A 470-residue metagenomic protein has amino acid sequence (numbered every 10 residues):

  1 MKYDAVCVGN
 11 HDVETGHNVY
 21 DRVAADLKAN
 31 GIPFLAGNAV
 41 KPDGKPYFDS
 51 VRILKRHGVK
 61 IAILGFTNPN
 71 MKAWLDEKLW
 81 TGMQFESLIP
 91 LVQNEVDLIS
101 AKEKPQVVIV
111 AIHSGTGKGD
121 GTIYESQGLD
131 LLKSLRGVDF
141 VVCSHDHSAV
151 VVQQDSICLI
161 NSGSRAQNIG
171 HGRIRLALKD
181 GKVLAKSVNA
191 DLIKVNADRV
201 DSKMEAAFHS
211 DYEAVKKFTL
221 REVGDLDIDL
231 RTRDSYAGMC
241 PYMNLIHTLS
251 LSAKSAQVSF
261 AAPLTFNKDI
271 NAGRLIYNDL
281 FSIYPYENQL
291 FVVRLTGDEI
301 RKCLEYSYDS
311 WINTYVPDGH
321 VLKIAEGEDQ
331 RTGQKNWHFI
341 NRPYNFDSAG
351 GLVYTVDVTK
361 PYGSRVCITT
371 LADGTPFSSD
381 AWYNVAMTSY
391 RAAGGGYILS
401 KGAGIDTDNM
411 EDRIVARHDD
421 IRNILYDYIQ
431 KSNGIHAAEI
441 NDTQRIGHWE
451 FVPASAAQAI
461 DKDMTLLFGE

Functional and structural regions predicted by a protein language model:
M1-A197, A237-L249, S259: Acidic, metal/ion-coordinating pockets
W74-M83, S87, N94-E95, G163-E470: Catalytic centers of hydrolytic enzymes
